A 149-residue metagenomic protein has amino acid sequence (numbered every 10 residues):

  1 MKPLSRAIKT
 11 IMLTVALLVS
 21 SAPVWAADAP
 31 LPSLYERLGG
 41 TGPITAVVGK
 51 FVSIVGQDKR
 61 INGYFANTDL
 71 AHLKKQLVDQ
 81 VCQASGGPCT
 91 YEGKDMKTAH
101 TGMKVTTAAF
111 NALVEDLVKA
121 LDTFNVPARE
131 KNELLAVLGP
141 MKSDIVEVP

Functional and structural regions predicted by a protein language model:
M1-M12, A22: Bacterial N-terminal signal peptides that target proteins for export
M12-V15, V148: A periodicity- and composition-biased signal for non-globular, repetitive helical segments
V15-A26: C-terminal segment of classical bacterial N-terminal signal peptides
W25-P149: Core of compact, soluble alpha-helical bundle domains
